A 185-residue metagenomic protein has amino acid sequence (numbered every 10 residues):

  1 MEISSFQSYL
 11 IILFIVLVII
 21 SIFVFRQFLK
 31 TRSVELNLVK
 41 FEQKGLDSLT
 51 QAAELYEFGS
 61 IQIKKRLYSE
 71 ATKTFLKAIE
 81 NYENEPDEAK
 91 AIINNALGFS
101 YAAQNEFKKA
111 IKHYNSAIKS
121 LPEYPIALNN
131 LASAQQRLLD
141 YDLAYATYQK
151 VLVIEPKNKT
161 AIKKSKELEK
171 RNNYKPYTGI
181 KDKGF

Functional and structural regions predicted by a protein language model:
M1-A53, S60, L67: Long, contiguous interaction/recruitment modules in multidomain scaffold/adaptor proteins
I3-V18, V153, K157-F185: Terminal, low-structured helical/coil segments at or just beyond the last alpha-helical repeat
K44, A78, S116-A117, K150-V151: Canonical positions in the second alpha-helix
A52, P86-D87, A91, P125-I126 (+1 more regions): Helix-start (N-cap) detector for alpha-helical repeat units in TPR-like alpha-solenoids, especially tetratricopeptide
L55-F58, Q62, T74, I93-Y101 (+3 more regions): TPR/Sel1-like alpha-solenoid repeat signature
K64, A103, R137-L138, E167-R171: Register position in tetratricopeptide repeats
